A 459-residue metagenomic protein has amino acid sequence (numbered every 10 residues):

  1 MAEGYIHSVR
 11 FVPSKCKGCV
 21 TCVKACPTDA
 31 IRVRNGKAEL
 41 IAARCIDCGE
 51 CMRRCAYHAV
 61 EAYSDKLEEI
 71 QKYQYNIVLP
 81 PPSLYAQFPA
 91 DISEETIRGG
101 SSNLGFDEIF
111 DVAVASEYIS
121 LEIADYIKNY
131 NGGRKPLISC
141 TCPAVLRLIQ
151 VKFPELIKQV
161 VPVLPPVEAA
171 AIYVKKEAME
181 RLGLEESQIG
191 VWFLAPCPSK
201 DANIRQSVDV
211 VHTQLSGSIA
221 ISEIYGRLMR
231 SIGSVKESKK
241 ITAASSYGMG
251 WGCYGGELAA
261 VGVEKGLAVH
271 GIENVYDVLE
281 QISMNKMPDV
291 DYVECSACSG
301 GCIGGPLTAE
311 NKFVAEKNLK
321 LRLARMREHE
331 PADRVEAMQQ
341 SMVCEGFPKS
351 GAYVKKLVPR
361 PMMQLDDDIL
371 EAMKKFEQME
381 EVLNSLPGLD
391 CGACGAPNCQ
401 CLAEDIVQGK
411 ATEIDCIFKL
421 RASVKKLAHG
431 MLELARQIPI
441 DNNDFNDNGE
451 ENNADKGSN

Functional and structural regions predicted by a protein language model:
A2-G4, S8-P13, K17-I41, I46 (+4 more regions): Iron-sulfur cluster-binding cysteine motifs and their immediate structural context in ferredoxin-like electron-transfer
E61-G392, P397-N459: Iron-sulfur-associated redox domains of electron-transfer enzymes in respiratory and anaerobic energy metabolism
